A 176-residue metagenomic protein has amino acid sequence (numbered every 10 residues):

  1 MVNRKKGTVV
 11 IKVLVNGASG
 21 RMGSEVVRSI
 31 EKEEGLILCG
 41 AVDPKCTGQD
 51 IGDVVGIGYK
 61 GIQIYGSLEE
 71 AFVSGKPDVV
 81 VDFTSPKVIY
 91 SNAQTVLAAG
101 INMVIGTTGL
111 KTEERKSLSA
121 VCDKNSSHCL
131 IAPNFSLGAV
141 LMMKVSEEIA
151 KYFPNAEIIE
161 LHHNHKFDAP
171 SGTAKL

Functional and structural regions predicted by a protein language model:
V9-V13: Extreme N-terminal starter segment of soluble prokaryotic enzymes
N16-S19, G23-V27: N-terminal Rossmann NAD(P)H-binding glycine-rich loop of SDR-like oxidoreductase domains
K32-I57: NAD(P)-binding Rossmann-fold cofactor-contacting core
G56-F72, V81-Y90: Glycine-rich, highly charged phosphate/nucleotide-binding loops
G75-A98, L110-E114: Beta-loop-alpha module in the N-terminal Rossmann-like domain of NAD(P)-dependent dehydrogenases, especially those
A93-Q94, T107-C129, V140, V145-E147: Rossmann-fold NAD(P)-binding glycine/threonine-rich loop
A99-N102, N125-S127: A short helix->loop->beta-strand "cap" motif at the edges of active sites that frequently abuts
L141-L176: Conserved anion/nucleotide-ligand pocket segment
